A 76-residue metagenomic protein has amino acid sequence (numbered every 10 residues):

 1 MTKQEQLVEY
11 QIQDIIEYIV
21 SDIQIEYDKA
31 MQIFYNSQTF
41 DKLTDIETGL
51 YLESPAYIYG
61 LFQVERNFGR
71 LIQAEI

Functional and structural regions predicted by a protein language model:
M1-I76: C-terminal alpha-helical interaction appendages
